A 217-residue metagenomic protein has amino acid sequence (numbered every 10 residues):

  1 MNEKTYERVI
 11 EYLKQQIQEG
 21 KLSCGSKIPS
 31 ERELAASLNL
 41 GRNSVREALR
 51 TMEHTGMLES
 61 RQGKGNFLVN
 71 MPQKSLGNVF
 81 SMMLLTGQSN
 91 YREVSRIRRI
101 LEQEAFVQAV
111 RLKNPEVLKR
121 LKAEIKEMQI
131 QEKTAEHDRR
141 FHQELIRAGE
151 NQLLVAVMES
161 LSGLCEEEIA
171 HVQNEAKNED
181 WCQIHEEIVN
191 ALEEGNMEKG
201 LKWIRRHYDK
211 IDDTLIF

Functional and structural regions predicted by a protein language model:
M1-I100: Short linear motifs at protein or domain termini
L38, G149-E150, L215: A broad structural signal for alpha-helix termini and local helix breaks/kinks
V94-H171, D180-E187, K199-K210: Conserved amphipathic alpha-helical segments that form helical-bundle/coiled-coil interaction surfaces
D209-F217: Short arginine-rich
